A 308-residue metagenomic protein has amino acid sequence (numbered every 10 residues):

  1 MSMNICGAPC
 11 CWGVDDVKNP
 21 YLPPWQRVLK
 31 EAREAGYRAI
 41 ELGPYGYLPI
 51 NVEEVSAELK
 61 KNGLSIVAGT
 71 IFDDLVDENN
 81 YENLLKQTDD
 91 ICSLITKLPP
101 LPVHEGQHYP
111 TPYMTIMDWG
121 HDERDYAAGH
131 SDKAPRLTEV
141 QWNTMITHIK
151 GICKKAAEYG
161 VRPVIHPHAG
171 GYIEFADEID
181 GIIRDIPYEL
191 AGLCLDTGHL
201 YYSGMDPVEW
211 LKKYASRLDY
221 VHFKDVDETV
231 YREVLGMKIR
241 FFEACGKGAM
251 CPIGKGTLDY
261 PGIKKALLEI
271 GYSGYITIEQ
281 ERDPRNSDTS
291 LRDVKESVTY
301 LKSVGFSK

Functional and structural regions predicted by a protein language model:
S2, L29-E34, P49-A68, D89-T111 (+4 more regions): Acidic (Asp/Glu)-rich catalytic clusters
C6-A8, V67, Y113-W119, S216-D227 (+2 more regions): Non-cysteine beta-strand/loop elements that form the S-adenosyl-L-methionine
G7, A32, I40, L59 (+7 more regions): Conserved, mostly hydrophobic/aromatic
C10-P24, V76-L84, A134-W142, P252-K255: Active-site mouth loops of central-metabolism enzymes
C10-W12, G43-Y45, I71-V76, W119-H121 (+5 more regions): Active-site beta-loop-alpha junctions enriched in small/polar residues
N19-P24, E123-H130, V230-E243: Short, flexible, mixed-charge acidic loops at enzyme active sites
A39-I40, W142-T257, F306-K308: Acidic/histidine-rich catalytic cores of soluble enzymes
S65, N80-L193: Active-site acidic/histidine proton-transfer and metal-coordination neighborhood in alpha/beta enzyme cores
